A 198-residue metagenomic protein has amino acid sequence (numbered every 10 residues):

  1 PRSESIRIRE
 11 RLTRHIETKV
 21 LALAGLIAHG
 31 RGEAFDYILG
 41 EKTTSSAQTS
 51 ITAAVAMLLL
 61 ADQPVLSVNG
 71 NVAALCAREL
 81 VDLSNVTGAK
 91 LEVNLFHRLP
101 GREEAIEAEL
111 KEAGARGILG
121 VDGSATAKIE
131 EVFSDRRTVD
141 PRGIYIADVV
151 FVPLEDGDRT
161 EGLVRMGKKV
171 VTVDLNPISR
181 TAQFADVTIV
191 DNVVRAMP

Functional and structural regions predicted by a protein language model:
P1-K90, G101: Electropositive, gly/pro-rich neighborhoods at or near active sites that engage anionic ligands
L60, Y145-I146: Alpha-helix C-terminal capping/helix-to-coil transition sites in glycosyltransferase folds
S67-G70, N94, V152-L154, V173: Short His-Asn-centered micro-motif
D82-R136: Long, charge-dense
F96-R98, G123, L175-I178, V193-A196: Short, acidic/turn-prone active-site loops that include or flank metal/cofactor- and phosphate-binding residues
A125-Y145, F151-D158: Active-site glycine-rich loop that binds ribose-phosphate moieties when present
G157-I178: A short, gly/pro- and small-residue-rich
R180-P198: C-terminal functional extensions of proteins
